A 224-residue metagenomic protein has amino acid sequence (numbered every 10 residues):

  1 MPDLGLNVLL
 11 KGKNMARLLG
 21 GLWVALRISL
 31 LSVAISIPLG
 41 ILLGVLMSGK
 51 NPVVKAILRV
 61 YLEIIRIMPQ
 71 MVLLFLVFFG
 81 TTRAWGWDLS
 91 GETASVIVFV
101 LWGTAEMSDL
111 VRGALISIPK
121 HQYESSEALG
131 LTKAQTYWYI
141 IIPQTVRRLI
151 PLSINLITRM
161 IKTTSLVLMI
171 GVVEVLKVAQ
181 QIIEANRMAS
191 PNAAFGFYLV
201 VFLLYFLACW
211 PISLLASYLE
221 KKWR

Functional and structural regions predicted by a protein language model:
M1-R224: Transmembrane alpha-helices and adjacent helix-loop boundaries
